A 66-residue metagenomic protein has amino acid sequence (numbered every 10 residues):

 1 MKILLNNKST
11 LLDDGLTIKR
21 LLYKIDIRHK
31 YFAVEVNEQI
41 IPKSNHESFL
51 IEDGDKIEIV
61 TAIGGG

Functional and structural regions predicted by a protein language model:
L16-D26: Short amphipathic, charge-patterned alpha-helical segments
I41-H46: Short alpha-helix capping/helix-loop boundary micro-motifs
